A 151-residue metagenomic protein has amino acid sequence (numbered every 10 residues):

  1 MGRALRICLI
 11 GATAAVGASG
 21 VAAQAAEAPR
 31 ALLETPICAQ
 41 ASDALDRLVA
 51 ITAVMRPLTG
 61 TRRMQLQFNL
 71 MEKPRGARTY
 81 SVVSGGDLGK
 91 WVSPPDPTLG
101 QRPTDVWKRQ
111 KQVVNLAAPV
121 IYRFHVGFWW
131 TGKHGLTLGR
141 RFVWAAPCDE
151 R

Functional and structural regions predicted by a protein language model:
M1-L9: Bacterial N-terminal signal peptides that target proteins for export
C8-A18: Bacterial N-terminal signal peptides
Q24-L48: Short, compositionally biased P/S/T/A/G/V-rich stretches that sit at domain boundaries
A50-L58: Short edge beta-strand/loop segments characteristic of extracellular beta-sandwich folds
L66-P74: Conserved aromatic beta-strand anchor motif in extracellular beta-sandwich/beta-rich domains
P94-K111: Aromatic sugar-binding surface patches on proteins that engage polysaccharides or sugar-phosphate polymers
F124-V126: Hydrophobic/tyrosine-rich beta-strand signature of extracellular beta-sandwich/beta-rich modules, prominently
G132-R151: Short beta-strand elements
